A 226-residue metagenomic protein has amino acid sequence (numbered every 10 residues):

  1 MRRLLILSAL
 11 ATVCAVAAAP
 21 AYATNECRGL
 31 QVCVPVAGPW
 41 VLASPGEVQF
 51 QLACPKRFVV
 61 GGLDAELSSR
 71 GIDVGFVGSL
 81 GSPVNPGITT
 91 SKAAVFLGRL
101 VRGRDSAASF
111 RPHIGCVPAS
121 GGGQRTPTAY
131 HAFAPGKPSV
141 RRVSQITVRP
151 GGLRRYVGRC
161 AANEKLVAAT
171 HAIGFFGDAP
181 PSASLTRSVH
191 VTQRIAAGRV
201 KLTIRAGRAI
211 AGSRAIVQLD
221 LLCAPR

Functional and structural regions predicted by a protein language model:
M1-L7: Bacterial N-terminal signal peptides that target proteins for export
L7-V16: Bacterial N-terminal signal peptides
A18-A23: Boundary at the C-terminal end of the N-terminal hydrophobic targeting segment
T24-R226: Extracellular attachment/recognition segments
